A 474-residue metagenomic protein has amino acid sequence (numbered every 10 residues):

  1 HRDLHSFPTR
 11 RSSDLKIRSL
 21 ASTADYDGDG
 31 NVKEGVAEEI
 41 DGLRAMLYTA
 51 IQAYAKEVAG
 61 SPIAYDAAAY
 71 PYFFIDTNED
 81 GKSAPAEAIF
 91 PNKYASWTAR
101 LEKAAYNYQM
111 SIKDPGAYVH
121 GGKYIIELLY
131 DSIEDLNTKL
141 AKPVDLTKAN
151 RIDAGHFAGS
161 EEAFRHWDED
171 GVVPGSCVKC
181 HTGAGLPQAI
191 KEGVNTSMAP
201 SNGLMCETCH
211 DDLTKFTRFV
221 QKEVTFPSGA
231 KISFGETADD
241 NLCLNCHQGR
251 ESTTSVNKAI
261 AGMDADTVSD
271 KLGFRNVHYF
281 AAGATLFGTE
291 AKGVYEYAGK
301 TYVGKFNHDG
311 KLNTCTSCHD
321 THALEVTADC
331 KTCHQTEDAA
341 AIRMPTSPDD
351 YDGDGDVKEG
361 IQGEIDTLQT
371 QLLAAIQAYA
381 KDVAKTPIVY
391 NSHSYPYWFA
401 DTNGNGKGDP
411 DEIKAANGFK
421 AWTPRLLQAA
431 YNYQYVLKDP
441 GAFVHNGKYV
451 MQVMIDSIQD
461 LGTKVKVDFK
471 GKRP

Functional and structural regions predicted by a protein language model:
H1-S12: Short, small-residue-biased leader/transition segments that mark boundaries at the very start of proteins
R2, S111-V119, Y130-D320, V436 (+1 more regions): Sequence context of c-type cytochrome heme-c attachment sites
R10, L242, C246, C330-C333: Hydrophobic alpha-helical packing residues
S13-L15, A21, D27-P174, V178 (+3 more regions): Mature extracytoplasmic or organellar-lumen-exposed domains after removal of signal/transit peptides
D14-G28, A189-N195, R218-V224, V256-A261 (+2 more regions): Short cysteine/histidine-rich zinc-coordinating motifs and their immediately flanking basic loops
D14-S19, T23, G293-Y295, Y302-G304 (+2 more regions): Generic N-terminal leader/targeting and pre-domain segments
L101, L312-C315, C330, L426: Active-site lining segments that contact anionic ligands and/or coordinate catalytic metals
D131, S201-M205, A261, E325-E337 (+1 more regions): Amphipathic alpha-helical scaffolding segments
